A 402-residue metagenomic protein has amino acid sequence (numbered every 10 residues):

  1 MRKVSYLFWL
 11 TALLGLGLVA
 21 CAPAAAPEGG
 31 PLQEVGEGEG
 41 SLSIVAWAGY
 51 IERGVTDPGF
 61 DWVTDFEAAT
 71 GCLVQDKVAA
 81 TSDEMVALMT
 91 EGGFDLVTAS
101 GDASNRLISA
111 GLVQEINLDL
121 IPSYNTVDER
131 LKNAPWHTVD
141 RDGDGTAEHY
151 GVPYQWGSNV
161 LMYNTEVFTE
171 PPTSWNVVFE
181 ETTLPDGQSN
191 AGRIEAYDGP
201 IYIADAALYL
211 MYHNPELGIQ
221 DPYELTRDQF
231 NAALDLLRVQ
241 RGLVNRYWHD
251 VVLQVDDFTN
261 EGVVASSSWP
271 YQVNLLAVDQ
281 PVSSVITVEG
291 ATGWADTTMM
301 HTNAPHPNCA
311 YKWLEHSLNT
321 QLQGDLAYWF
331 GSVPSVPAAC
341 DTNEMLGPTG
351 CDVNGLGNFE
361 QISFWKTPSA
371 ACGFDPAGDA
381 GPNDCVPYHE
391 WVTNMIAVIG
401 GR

Functional and structural regions predicted by a protein language model:
M1-L42, R402: Short, low-complexity disordered leader/linker segments with a strong preference for bacterial N-terminal type II
G29-A110: Early extracytoplasmic/lumenal segment of secretory-pathway proteins
S43-P58, G93, T98-L253: Extracytoplasmic ligand-binding site segments that recognize negatively charged/polar headgroups
D95-A99, Y247, V264-W269, S284: Paired acidic/hydrophobic, glycine-rich loop segments that form the ligand-binding mouth/hinge of periplasmic-binding
A103-R106, S267-P281: A ligand-binding cleft/hinge motif common to bilobed small-molecule-binding domains
S123-T126, L234-Q240, V278-T302, G347 (+1 more regions): Periplasmic-binding protein-like
D256, I362-R402: Conserved C-terminal helix/tail region of periplasmic/extracytoplasmic solute-binding proteins
D296, H301-A370: Mature extracytoplasmic/periplasmic domains
